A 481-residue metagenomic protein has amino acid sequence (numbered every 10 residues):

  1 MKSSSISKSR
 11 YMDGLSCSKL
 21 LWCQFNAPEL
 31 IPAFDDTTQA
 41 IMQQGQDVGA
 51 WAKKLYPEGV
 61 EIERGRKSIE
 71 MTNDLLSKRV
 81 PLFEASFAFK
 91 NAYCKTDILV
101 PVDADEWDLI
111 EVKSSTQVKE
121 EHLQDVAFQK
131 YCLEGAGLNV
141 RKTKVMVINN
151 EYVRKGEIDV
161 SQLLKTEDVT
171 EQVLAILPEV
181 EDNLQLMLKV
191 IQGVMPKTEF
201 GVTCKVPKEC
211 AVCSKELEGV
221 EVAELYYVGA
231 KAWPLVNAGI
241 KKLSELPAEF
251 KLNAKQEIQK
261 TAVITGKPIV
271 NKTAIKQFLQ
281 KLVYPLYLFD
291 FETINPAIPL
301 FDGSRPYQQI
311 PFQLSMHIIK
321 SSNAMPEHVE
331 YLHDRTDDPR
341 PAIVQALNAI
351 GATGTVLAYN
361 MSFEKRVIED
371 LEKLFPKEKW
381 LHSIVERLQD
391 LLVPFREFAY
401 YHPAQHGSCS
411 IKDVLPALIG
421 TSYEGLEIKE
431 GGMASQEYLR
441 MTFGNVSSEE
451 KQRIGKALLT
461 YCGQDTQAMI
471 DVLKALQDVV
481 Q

Functional and structural regions predicted by a protein language model:
M1-A104, A232-T265: Metal-dependent nuclease catalytic cores that hydrolyze phosphodiester bonds in DNA/RNA, characterized by
S9-R10, G14-L15, T38-I41, L163-V283 (+1 more regions): Cys/His-rich finger/ribbon microdomains and the adjacent scaffold used for macromolecule binding/structural
S68, R79-A85, F89, Y93-D97 (+3 more regions): Conserved DEDDh/DEDDy metal-dependent 3′-5′ exonuclease domain
F87, A274-I350, K373: Conserved RNase H-like, two-metal-ion catalytic cores of nucleic-acid enzymes
P101-D105, K320-N323: Short acidic-glycine loop/turn motifs at beta-strand connectors
V102-S114: Residues forming anionic-ligand binding surfaces in small-molecule and nucleic-acid pockets of primarily soluble enzymes
S114, T293-N295, V393: Short, glycine/acidic-enriched loop or turn micro-motifs at the edges of active sites
I158-V222, V414-Q481: Acidic, Mg2+-coordinating catalytic module of metal-dependent nucleases/exonucleases that use a two-metal-ion mechanism
